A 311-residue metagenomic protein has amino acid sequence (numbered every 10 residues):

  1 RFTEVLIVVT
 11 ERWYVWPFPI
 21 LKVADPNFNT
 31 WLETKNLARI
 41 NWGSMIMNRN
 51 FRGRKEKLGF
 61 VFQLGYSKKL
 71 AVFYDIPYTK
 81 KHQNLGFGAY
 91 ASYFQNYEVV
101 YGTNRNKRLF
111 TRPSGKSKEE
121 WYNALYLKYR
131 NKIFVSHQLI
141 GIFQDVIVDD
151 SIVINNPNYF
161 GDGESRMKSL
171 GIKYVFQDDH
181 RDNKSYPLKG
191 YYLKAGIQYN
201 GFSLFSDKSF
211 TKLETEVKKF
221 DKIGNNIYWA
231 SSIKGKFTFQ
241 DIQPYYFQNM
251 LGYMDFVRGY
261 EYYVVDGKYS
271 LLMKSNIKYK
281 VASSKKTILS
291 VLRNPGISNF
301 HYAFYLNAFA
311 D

Functional and structural regions predicted by a protein language model:
E4-L6: Short beta-strand-centered interaction patches in the first periplasmic/extracellular domains of large envelope
V8-K173, R181, N249-D255, Y262-Y269 (+1 more regions): Gram-negative/organellar outer-membrane beta-barrel architecture
V9, I140, A230-K234, N307: Outer-envelope exported proteins of Gram-negative bacteria
F28, S169-F300: C-terminal outer-membrane beta-barrel translocator/porin domains of Gram-negative envelope proteins and their
Y78-H82, G224, A310: A generic beta-sheet turn/junction motif
S92-N96, V146, G196-S203, K236-Q240 (+1 more regions): Short glycine-rich beta-strand segments
A303: Polyanion-binding surfaces on beta-sheet-dominated domains and ring/shell assemblies
